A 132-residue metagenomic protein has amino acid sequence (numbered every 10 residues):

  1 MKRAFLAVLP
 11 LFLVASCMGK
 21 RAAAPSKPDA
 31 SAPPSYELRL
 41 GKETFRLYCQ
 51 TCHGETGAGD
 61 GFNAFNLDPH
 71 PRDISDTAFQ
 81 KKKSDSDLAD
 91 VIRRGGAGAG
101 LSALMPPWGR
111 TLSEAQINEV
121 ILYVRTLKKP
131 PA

Functional and structural regions predicted by a protein language model:
K2-P10: Sec-dependent signal peptide recognition, specifically the positively charged N-region followed immediately by
V14-S16: C-terminal motif of bacterial Sec signal peptides marking the signal peptidase cleavage site
M18-T44, A132: Electrostatic cytochrome c docking/interface patches
P25-D29, N66-D73: Short glycine/proline- and charge-enriched loop/turn segments that cap or connect secondary-structure elements
K42-P69, R94-A103, L127-A132: Periplasmic/extracellular electron-transfer cofactor-ligation site, primarily the c-type cytochrome heme-c attachment
K42-Q50, K83-D87, T111-E114: Sequence context surrounding c-type heme c attachment/ligation sites in exported
R72, R93-N118: Axial heme c-ligation environment in periplasmic c-type cytochrome domains
D85-R93, E114-I121, R125: An amphipathic alpha-helix signature
